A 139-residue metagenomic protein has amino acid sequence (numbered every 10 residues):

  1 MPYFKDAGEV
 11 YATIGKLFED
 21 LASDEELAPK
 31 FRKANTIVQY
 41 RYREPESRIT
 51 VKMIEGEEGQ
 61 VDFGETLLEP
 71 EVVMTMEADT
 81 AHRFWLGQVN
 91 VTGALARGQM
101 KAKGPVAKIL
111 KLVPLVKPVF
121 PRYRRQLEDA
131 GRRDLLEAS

Functional and structural regions predicted by a protein language model:
M1-S139: Feature captures hydrophobic
